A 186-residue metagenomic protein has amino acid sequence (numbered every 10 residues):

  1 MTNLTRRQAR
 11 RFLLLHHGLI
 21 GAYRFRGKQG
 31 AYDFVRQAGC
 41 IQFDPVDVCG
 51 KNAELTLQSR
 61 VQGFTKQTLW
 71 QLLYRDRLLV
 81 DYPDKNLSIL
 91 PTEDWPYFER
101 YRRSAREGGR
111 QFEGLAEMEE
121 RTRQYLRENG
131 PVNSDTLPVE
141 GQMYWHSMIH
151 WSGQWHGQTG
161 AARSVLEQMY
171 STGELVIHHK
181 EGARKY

Functional and structural regions predicted by a protein language model:
M1-Y186: Long, low-complexity intrinsically disordered regions
